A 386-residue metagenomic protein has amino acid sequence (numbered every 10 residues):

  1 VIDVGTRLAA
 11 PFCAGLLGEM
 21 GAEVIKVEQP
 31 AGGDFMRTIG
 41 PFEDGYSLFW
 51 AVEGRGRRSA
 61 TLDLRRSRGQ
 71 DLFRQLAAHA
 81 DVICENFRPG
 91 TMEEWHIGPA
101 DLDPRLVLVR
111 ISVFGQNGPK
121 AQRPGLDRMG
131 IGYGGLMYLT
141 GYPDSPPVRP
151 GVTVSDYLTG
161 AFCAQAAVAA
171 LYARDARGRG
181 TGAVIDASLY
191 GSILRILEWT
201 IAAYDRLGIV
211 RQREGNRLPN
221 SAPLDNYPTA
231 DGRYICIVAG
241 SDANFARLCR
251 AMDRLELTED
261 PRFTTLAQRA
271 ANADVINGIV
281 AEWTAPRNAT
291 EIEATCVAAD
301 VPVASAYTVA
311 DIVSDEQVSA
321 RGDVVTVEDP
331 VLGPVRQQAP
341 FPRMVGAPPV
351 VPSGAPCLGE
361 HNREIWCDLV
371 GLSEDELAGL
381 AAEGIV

Functional and structural regions predicted by a protein language model:
V1-R177, C357, R363-V386: N-terminal helix-loop segment corresponding to the beta1-alpha1 unit of nucleotide/adenylate-binding folds
A31, V113-G115, L189-L194, D231 (+3 more regions): Glycine-rich beta-alpha junction loops
W50, E214-P219, D225-N226, L332-V335 (+1 more regions): Short Gly/Pro-enriched turn/cap motifs at secondary-structure boundaries
Q116, D144-V154, D175-I193, Q212-P219 (+2 more regions): Conserved Rossmann-fold dehydrogenase catalytic segment
G160-A183, R195-L207, C249-R254: Oxidoreductase and adenylate-handling cofactor-binding alpha/beta cores
P223-A299, V303: Aromatic-enriched alpha-helical interface/lid elements that frame and gate functional surfaces
A298-P352: A glycine-rich dinucleotide-binding beta-alpha-beta segment and adjacent secondary-structure elements that constitute
V331-G379: Flexible, small-/acidic-enriched active-site or ligand-binding loops
